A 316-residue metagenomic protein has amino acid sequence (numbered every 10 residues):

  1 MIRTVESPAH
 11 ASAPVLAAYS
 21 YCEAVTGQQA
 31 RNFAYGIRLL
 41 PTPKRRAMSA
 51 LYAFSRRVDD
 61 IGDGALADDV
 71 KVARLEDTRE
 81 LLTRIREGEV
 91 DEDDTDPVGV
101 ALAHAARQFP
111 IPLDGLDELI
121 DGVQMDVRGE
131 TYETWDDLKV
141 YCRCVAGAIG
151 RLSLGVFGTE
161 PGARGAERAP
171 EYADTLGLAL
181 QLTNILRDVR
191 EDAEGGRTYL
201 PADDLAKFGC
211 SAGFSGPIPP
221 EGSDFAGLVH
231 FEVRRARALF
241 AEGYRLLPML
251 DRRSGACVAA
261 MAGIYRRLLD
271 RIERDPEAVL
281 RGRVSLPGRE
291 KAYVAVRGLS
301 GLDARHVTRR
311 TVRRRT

Functional and structural regions predicted by a protein language model:
M1-L182, L186, R190-T316: Catalytic cores of Mg2+-dependent Asp-rich isoprenoid enzymes
